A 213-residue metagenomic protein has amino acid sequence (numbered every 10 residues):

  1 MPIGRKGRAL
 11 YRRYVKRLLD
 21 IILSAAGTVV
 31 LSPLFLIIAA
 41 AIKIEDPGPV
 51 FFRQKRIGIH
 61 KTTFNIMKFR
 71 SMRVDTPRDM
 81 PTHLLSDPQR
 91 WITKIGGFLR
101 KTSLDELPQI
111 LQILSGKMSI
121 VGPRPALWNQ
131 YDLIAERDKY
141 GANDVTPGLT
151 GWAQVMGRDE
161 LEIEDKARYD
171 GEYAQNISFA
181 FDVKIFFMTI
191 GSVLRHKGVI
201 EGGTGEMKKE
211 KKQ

Functional and structural regions predicted by a protein language model:
P2-D75, Q112, F179, K184-Q213: A hydrophobic, helix-centered structural microdomain
R8, T76-K94, F98, R124-Y131: Cytosolic-biased juxtamembrane loops and peripheral soluble domains of multi-pass membrane proteins
P49, L111-Q213: Hydrophobic structural segments characteristic of membrane proteins
F52-W91, L149-Y169: Short, glycine-rich, amphipathic interfacial segments at transmembrane boundaries or analogous
R90, T102-D105, S178: Residue-level signal for the nucleotide or nucleotide-sugar donor/cofactor binding architecture
I95-T102, G171-Q175: Short, well-ordered beta-strand elements within core beta-sheets of diverse protein domains
G97-S119: Short, conserved beta-strand/loop elements in beta-sheet-dominated catalytic cores that frequently flank divalent-metal
